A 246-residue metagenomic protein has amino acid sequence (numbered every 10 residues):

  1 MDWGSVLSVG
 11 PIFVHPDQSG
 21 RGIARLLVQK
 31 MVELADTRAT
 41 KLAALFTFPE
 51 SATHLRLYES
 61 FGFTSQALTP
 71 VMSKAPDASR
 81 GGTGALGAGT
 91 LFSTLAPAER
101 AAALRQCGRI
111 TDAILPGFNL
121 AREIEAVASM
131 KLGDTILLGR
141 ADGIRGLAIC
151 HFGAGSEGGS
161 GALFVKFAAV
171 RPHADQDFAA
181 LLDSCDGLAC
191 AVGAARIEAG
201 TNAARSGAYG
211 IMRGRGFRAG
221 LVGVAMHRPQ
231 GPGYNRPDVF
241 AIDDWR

Functional and structural regions predicted by a protein language model:
M1-R21, R140-A179: Conserved donor-binding loop and adjoining core beta-sheet/short helix segment in diverse acyl/aminoacyl transferases
M1-V6, H15, I23, V28 (+3 more regions): Ligand-binding pocket scaffold of soluble enzyme catalytic domains
W3, A44-T47, T64-D77, R218-G231: Conserved catalytic-core motifs of GNAT/GCN5-like acyltransferases
L7-V9, A35-E50, C190-N202: Conserved GNAT acetyl-CoA-binding A-motif
P11-V14, G20-T37, L42, L55-S60 (+1 more regions): Conserved acetyl-CoA-binding loop-helix of GNAT-fold acetyltransferases
R21, R25-L26, D36-L42, P49-L68 (+1 more regions): Conserved active-site alpha-helix within GNAT-family acetyltransferase domains
D36, T40, S60-F164: Amide-forming acyltransferase catalytic core, primarily the GNAT-like/NAT-type and related acyltransferase folds
V224-R246: C-terminal functional modules
